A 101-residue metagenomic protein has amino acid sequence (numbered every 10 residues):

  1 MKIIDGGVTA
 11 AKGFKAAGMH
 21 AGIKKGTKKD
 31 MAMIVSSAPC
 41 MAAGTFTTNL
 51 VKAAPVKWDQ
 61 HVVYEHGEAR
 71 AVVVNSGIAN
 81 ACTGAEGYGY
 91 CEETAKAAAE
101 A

Functional and structural regions predicted by a protein language model:
M1-N49: N-terminal amphipathic/basic leader segments beginning at the initiator methionine
A11, K24, A69, N75 (+1 more regions): Short glycine/serine/threonine-biased micro-segments
G22-I23, D59-G67, A97-A101: Short, functional N-terminal and low-complexity linear motifs
D30-M33, P55, R70-V74: Structural motif
S36-A38, D59-H61, N75-I78: Fold-independent oxyanion-binding glycine-rich loops and adjacent beta-strand/coil segments at enzyme active sites
M41-A43, Y64-H66, N80-T83: Short active-site-adjacent helix-start/loop capping segments
F46-E68: Glycine-rich oxoanion-binding loops at beta->alpha junctions
V73-A101: Alpha-helical support elements that line or immediately flank enzyme active sites and cofactor-binding pockets
